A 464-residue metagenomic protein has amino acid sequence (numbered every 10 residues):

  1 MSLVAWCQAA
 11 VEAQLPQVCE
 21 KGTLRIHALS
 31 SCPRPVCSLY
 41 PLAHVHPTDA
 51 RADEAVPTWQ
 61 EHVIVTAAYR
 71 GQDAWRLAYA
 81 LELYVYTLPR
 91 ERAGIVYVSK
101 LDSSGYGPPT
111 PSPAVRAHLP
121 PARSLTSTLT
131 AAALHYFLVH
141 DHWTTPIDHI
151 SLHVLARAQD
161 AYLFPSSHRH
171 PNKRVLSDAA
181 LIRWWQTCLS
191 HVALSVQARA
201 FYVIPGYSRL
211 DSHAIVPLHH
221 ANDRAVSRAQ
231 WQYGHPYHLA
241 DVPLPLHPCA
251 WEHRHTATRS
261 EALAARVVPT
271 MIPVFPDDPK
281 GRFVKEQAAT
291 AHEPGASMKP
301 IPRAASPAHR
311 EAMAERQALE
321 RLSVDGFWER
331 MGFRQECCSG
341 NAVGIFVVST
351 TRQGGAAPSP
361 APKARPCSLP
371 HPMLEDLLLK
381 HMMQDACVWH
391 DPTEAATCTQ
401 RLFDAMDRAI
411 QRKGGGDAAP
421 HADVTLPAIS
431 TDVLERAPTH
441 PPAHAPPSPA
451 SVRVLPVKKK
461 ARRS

Functional and structural regions predicted by a protein language model:
M1-P47: N-terminal alpha-helical scaffolding segments that mark the starts of alpha-solenoid/helical-repeat architectures
W6, A10, V18-G22, D73-A445 (+1 more regions): Extended amphipathic alpha-helical regions
L29, T48, T66-A68, L101 (+2 more regions): Compositionally biased, intrinsically disordered low-complexity segments
D53, I64-V65, Y69-A74, I95: N-terminal export/ancillary region detector
S306, R462-S464: Intrinsically disordered, low-complexity Ser/Pro/Thr-rich segments that encode short linear phospho-regulatory motifs
R436, K460-R462: Acidic, serine/threonine-rich intrinsically disordered low-complexity regions
R453-L455: Serine/threonine-rich, low-complexity intrinsically disordered regions
